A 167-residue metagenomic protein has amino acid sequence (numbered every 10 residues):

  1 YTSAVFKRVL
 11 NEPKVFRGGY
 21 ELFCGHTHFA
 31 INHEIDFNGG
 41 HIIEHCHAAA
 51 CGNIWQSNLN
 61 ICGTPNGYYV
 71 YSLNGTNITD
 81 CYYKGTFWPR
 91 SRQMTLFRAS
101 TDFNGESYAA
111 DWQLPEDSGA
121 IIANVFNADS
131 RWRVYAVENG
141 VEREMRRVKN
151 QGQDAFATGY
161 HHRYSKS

Functional and structural regions predicted by a protein language model:
T2-S107, E142-E144, R163: Conserved beta-sheet core of the metallophosphoesterase superfamily
R98-S167: Long, low-complexity serine/threonine/glycine- and acidic-rich segments characteristic of extracellular
